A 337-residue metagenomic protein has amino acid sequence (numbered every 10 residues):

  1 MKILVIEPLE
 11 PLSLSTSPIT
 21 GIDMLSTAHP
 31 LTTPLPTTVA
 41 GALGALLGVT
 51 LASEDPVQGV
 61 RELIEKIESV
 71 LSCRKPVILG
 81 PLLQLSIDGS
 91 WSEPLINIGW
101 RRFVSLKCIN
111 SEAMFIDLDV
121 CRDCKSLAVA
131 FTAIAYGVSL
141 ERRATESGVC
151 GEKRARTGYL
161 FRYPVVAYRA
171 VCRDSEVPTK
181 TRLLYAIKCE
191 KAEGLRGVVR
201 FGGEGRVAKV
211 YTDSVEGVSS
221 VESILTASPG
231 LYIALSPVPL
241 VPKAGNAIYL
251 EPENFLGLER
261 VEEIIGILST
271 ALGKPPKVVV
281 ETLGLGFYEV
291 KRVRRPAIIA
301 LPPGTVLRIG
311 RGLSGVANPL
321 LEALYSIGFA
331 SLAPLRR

Functional and structural regions predicted by a protein language model:
K2-R337: Conserved active-site/ligand-binding neighborhood in enzyme cores
